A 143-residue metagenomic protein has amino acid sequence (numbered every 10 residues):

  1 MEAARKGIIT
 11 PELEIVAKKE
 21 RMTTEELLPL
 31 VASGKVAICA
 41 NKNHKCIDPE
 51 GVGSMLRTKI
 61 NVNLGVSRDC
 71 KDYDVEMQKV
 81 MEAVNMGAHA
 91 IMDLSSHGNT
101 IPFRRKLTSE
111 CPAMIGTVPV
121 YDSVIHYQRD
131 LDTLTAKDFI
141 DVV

Functional and structural regions predicted by a protein language model:
E2-V143: Alpha/beta enzyme core
